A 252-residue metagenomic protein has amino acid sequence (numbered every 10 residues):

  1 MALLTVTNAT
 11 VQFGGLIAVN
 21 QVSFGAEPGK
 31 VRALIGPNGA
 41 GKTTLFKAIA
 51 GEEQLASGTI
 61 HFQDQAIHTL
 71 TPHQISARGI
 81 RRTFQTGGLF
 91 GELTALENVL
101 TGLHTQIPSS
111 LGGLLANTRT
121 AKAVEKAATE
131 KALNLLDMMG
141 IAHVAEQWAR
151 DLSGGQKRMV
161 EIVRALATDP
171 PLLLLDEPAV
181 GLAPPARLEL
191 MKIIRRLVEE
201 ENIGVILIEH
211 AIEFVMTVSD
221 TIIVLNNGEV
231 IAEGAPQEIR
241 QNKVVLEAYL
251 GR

Functional and structural regions predicted by a protein language model:
I35-P37: The feature captures the beta-strand-to-loop junction immediately N-terminal to the Walker
G58-Q65, A77-R78: Conserved ABC transporter NBD signature motif
L111-H143, K192-R196: Conserved ABC ATPase "signature" region
W148-L152: Conserved ABC ATPase signature
L173-E177: Catalytic Walker B motif of ABC-type/P-loop ATPase nucleotide-binding domains
